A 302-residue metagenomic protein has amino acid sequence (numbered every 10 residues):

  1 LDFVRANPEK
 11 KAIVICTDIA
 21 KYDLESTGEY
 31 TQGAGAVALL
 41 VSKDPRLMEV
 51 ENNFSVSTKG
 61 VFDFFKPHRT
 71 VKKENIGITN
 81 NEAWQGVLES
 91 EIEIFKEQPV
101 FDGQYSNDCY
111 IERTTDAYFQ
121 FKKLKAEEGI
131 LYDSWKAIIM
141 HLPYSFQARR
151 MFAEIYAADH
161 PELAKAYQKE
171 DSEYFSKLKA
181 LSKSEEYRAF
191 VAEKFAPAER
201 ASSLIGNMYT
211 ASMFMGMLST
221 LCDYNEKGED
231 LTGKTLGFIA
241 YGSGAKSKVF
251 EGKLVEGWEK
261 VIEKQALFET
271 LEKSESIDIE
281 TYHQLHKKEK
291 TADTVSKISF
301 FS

Functional and structural regions predicted by a protein language model:
L1-A6, E29, Y132, K136-S302: Claisen-condensing/thiolase-fold acyl-transfer catalytic domains that form or cleave C-C bonds in fatty acid
D2, K10, I15-T17, T58-K73 (+5 more regions): Acyl-CoA/ACP chain-elongation machinery
R5-L39, D44: Flexible, glycine-rich active-site loops centered on histidine and acidic residues that chelate a metal or position
A12-V14, W84-I94, E186-A192: Active-site-adjacent bridging/hinge elements
C16-D18, S42, N52-F54, L142 (+1 more regions): Short, structured patches in soluble enzyme cores that scaffold and shape functional sites
Y22-L24, E93-G103, L131, A196-E199: Flexible glycine/proline-enriched surface loops and loop-helix/loop-strand junctions
G28-F119, A245-S302: Condensing-enzyme catalytic core mediating Claisen C-C bond formation in acyl metabolism
Y110-A126, G216-T220, Y224: Short, well-ordered amphipathic alpha-helical segments that serve as non-catalytic structural scaffolds within diverse
